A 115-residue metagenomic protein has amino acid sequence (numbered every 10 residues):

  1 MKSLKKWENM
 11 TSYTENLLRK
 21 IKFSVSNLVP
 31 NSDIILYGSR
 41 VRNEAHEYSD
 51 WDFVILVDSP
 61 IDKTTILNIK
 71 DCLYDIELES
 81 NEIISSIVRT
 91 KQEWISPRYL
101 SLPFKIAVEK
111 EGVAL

Functional and structural regions predicted by a protein language model:
M1-D33, V41-H46, V57-L115: Catalytic core of pol beta-like nucleotidyltransferases
D50-L56: Short, aliphatic-rich beta-strand segments
